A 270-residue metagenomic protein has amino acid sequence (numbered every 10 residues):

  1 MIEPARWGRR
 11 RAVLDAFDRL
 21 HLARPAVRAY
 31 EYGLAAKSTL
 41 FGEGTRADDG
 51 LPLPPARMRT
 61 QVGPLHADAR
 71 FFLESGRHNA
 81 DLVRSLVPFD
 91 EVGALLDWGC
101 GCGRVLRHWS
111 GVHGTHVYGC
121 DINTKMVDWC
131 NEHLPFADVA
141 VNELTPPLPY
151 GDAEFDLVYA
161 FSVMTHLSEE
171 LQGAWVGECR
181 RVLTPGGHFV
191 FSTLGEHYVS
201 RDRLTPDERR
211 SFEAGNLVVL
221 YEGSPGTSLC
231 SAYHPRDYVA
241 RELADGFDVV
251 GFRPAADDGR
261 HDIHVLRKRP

Functional and structural regions predicted by a protein language model:
I2-A94, C102-P147, E169, A174 (+1 more regions): Class I (Rossmann-like) S-adenosyl-L-methionine-dependent methyltransferase catalytic domain, capturing the SAM-binding
G93, D152-E154, G187: Surface-exposed loop/turn positions
W98: Conserved beta-strand/loop positions that form the S-adenosyl-L-methionine
P147-V158: A short acidic, Gly/Pro-enriched loop at the edge of an enzyme's catalytic core that lines a small-molecule cofactor
L157-E170: A short SAM/SAH-binding and catalytic strip from SAM-dependent methyltransferases
G173-P185: A short glycine-rich, Lys/Arg-flanked "PGG" loop and its adjoining helix->strand segment in the class I
